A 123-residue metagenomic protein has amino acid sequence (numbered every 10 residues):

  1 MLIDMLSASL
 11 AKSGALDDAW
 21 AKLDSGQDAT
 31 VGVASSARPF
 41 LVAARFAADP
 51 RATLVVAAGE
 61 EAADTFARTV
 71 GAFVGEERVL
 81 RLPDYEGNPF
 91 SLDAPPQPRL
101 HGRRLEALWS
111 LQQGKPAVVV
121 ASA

Functional and structural regions predicted by a protein language model:
M1-A123: ASCE RecA-like P-loop NTPase motor cores that couple ATP hydrolysis to mechanical translocation on nucleic acids
